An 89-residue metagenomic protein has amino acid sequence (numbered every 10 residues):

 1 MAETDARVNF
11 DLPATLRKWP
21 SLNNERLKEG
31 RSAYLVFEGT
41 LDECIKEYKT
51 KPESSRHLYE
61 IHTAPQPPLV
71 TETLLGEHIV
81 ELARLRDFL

Functional and structural regions predicted by a protein language model:
A2-T15, A64-L89: A cross-kingdom feature marking charged/low-complexity
D5-S32: Short aromatic-glycine-(Arg/Gly/Cys) micro-motifs in beta-strand/loop hairpins
R7, L35, K49-E53: Short secondary-structure boundary/capping segments within folded domains
R31-G39: A short, exposed loop/beta-hairpin motif centered on an aromatic-Gly-Thr core
T40-S54: A short, charged, amphipathic alpha-helix used as a generic interaction element across diverse proteins
R56-H62: Short loop-to-beta-strand transition segments
